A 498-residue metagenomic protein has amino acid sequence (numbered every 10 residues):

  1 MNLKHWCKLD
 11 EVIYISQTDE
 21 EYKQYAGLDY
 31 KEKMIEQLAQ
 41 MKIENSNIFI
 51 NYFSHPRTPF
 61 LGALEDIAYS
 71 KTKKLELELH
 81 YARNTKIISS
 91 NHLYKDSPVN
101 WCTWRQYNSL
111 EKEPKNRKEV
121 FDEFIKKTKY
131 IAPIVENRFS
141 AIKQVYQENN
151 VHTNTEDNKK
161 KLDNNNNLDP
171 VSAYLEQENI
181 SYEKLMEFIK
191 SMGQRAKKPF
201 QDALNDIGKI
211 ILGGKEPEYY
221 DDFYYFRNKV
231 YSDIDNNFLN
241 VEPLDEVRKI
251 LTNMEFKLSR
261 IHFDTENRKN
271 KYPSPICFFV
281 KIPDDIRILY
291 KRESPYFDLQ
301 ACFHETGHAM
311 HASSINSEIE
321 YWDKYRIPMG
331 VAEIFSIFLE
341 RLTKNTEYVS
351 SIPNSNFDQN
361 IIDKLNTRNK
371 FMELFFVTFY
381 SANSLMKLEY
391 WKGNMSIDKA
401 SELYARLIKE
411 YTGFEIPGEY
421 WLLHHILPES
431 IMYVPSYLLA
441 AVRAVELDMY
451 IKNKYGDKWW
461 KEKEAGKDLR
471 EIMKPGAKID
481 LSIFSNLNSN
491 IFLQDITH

Functional and structural regions predicted by a protein language model:
M1-I234, K458-H498: A well-structured
N150, Y290-N316, E333-I337, A440: Active-site recognition of the HExxH zinc-binding catalytic motif
N228-I282: Auxiliary, metal-adjacent structural segments of Zn-dependent hydrolase domains
I234-E242, P283-C302: Short pre-active-site segment immediately N-terminal to the catalytic Zn-binding motif
H308, I334-I337, R341, Y380 (+8 more regions): Feature representing long, continuous alpha-helical segments
S313-S350: Catalytic or ion-translocation cores adjacent to nucleophile or general acid/base/metal-coordination motifs in diverse
N345-P428: Long, amphipathic alpha-helical stalk/connector segments used for oligomerization, subunit docking, or mechanical
F375-F379, P428-M449: C-terminal substrate/ligand-recognition segments
